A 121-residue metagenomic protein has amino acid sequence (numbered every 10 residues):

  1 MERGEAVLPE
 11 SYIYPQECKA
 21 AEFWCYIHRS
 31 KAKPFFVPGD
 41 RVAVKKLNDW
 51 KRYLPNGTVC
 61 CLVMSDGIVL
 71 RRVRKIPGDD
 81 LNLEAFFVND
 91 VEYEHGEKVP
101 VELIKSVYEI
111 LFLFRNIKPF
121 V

Functional and structural regions predicted by a protein language model:
M1-C18, C25-K31: Short beta-strand/loop turn elements enriched in aromatics
A21-V121: Acidic/glycine-rich C-terminal interaction modules and beta/coil loop segments that lie outside canonical DNA-binding
